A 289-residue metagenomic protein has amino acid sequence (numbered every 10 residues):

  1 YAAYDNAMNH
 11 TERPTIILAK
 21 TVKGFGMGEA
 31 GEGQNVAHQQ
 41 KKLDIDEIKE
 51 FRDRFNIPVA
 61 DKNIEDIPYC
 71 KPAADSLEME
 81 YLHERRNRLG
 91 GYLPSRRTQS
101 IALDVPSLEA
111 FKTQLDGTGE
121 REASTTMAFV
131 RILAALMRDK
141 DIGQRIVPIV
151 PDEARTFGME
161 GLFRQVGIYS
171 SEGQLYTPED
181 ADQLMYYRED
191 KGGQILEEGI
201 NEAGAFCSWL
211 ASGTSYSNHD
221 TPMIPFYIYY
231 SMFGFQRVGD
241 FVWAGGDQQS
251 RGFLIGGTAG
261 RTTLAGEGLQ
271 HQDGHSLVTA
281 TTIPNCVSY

Functional and structural regions predicted by a protein language model:
Y1-A74, G268-Y289: Glycine-rich ThDP/TPP pyrophosphate-binding loop and its adjacent helix/strand module within ThDP-dependent enzymes
I67-Y289: Thiamine diphosphate
